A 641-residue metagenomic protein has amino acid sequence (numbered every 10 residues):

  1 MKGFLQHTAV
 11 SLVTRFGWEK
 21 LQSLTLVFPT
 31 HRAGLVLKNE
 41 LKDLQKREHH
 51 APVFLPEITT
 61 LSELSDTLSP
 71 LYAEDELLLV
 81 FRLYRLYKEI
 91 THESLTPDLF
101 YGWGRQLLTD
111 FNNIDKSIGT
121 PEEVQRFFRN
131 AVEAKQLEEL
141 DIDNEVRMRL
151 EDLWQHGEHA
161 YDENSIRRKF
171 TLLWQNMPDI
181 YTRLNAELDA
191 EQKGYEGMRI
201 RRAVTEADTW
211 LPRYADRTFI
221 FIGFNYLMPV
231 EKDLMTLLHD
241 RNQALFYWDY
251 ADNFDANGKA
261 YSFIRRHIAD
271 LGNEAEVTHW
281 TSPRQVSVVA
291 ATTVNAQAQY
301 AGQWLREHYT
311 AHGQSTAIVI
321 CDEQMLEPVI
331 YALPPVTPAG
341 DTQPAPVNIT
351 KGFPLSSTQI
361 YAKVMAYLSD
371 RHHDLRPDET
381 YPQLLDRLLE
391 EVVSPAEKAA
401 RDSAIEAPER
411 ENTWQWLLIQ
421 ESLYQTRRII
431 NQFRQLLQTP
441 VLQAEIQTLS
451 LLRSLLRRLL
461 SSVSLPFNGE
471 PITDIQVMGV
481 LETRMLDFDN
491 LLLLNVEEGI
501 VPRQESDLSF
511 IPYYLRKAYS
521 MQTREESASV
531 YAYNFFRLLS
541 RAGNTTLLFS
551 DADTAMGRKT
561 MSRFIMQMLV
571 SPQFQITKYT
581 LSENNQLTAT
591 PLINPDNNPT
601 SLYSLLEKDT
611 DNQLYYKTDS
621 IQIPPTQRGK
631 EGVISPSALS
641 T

Functional and structural regions predicted by a protein language model:
M1-T60, S65, S69-Y72, F219 (+2 more regions): Anion-coordinating catalytic cores for phosphoryl-, nucleotidyl-, and glycosidic chemistry
T14, L99, L150, F170 (+4 more regions): Acidic, low-complexity intrinsically disordered regions
G17, G102, L153, L173 (+5 more regions): Residues in intrinsically disordered, low-complexity segments of regulatory proteins
H31-V36, L41-R213, Q383: Basic/charged alpha-beta structural segments of nucleotide/phosphate-handling enzymes
L150, L172, L211-P212, T218-A269: Extended, H/D-rich, highly charged conserved domains that either
A190-K193, A244, N544: Residue-level detector of anion-binding/catalytic polar loops
E191, R241, T483: Residue-level signal for short amphipathic helical patches enriched in basic/charged and nearby hydrophobic residues
Y195-R201, T205-T209, R213-D240, H373-P382 (+2 more regions): N-terminal start-of-domain structural block
